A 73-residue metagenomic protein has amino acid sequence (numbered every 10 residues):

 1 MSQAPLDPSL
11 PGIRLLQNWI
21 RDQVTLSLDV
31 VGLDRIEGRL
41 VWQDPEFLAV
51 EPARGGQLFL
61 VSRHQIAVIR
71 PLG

Functional and structural regions predicted by a protein language model:
M1-E37, Q43-A49, A53-G73: Short glycine-rich, low-complexity segments
